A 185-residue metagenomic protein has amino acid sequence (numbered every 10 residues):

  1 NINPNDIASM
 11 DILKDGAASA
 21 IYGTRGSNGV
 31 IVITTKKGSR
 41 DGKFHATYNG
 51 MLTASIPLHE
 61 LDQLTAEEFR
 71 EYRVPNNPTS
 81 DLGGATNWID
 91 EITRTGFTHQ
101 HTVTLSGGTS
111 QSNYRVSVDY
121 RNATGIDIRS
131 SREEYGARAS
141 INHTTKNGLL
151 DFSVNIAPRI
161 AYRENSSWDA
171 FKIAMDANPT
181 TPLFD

Functional and structural regions predicted by a protein language model:
N1-K14: Short acidic/polar hinge/loop motifs at secondary-structure boundaries that mediate gating or recognition
G16-A18: Acidic, small-polar-rich N-terminal luminal/periplasmic segments of exported/outer-membrane proteins
A20, G26-G50, H101-V103: N-terminal periplasmic accessory domains that precede and gate Gram-negative outer-membrane beta-barrel machines
S27, F97-H101, S131-Y135: Residues that define the transmembrane beta-barrel architecture of outer-membrane proteins
T35, G107-T109, H143-T145: Residue-level signature of outer-membrane beta-barrel architecture
R40-A85, G125-S130, G136-D185: Surface-exposed loop/interface segments of Gram-negative outer-membrane beta-barrel transport/assembly proteins
T79-T124: Outer-membrane beta-barrel transmembrane strand signature
